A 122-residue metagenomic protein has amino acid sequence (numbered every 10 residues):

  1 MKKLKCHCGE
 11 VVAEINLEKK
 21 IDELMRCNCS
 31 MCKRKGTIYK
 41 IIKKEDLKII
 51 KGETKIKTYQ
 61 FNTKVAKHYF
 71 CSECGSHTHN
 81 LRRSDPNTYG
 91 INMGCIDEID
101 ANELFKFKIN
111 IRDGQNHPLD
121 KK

Functional and structural regions predicted by a protein language model:
M1-K5, E10-K122: A short Gly-Trp-Pro
